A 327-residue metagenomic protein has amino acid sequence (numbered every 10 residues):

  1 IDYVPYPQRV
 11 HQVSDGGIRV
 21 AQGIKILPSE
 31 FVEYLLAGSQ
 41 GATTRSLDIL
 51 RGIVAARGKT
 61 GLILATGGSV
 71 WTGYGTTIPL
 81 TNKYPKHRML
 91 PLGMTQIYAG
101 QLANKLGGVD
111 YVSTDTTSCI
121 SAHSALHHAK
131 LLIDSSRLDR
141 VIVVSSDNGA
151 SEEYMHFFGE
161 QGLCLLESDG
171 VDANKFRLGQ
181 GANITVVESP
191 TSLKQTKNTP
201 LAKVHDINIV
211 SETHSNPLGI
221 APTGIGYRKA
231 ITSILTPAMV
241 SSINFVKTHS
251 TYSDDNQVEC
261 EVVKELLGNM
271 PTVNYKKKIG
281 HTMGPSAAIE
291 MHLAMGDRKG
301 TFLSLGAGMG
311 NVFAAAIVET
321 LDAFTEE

Functional and structural regions predicted by a protein language model:
I1-A21, C164-F245, N269, G310 (+1 more regions): Condensing-enzyme catalytic core mediating Claisen C-C bond formation in acyl metabolism
I1-G73, G226-I243, V262, L266 (+1 more regions): Conserved active-site "lid/cap" helical segment
L27-D48, H87-L92, V112-S124, V171-N183 (+3 more regions): Active-site pocket-shaping loop/turn-to-helix segments
S39, T43, T95-Y98, K105-L106 (+4 more regions): Active-site-proximal alpha-helical scaffold in enzymes
A65-G67, K105-L106, T116, V144-D147 (+7 more regions): Fold-independent oxyanion-binding glycine-rich loops and adjacent beta-strand/coil segments at enzyme active sites
T66-S113, A182, D255-N269: Active-site-proximal gating segment of KS-fold condensing enzymes and close homologs
G75-P85, D134-S135, M155-L166, E261-M270 (+1 more regions): A glycine- and small-aliphatic-rich helix-loop capping segment at beta-alpha/alpha-beta transitions that lines
R137-Q161, L165, A173, I209-P222 (+3 more regions): Acyl-CoA/ACP chain-elongation machinery
